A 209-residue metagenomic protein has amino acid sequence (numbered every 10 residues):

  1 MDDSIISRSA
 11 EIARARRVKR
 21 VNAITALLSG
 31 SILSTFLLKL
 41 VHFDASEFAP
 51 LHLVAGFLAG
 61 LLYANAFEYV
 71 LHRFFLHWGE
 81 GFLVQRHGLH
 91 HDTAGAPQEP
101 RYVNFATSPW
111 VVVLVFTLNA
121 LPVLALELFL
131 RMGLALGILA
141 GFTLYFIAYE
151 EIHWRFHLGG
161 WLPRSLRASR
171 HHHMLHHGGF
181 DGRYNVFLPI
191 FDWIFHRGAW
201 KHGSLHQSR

Functional and structural regions predicted by a protein language model:
M1-F146, E151, D181-R209: Non-catalytic, topology-defining segments of multipass membrane proteins
R73, H77, W154-L158, H176: Alpha-helix C-capping/helix-to-loop hinge sites
Q85-D92, R167-H176: Membrane-cytosol interface motif
F156-L166: Interfacial helix-loop-helix junctions of multi-pass membrane proteins
S165-S169, H176-G179, R183, F187: Cytosolic/matrix-facing juxtamembrane and C-terminal tails of multi-pass cellular membrane proteins
